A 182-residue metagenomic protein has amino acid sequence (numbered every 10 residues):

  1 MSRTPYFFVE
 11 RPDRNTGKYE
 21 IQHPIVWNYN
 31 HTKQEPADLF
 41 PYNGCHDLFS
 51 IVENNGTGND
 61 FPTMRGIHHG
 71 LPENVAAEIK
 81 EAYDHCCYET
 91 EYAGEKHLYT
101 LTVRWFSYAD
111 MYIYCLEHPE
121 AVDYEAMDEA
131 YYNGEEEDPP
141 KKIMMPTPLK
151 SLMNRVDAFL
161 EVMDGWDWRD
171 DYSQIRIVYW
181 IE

Functional and structural regions predicted by a protein language model:
M1-S173, W180-E182: Acidic (Asp/Glu-rich) sequence patches and key acidic residues that form negatively charged surfaces used
